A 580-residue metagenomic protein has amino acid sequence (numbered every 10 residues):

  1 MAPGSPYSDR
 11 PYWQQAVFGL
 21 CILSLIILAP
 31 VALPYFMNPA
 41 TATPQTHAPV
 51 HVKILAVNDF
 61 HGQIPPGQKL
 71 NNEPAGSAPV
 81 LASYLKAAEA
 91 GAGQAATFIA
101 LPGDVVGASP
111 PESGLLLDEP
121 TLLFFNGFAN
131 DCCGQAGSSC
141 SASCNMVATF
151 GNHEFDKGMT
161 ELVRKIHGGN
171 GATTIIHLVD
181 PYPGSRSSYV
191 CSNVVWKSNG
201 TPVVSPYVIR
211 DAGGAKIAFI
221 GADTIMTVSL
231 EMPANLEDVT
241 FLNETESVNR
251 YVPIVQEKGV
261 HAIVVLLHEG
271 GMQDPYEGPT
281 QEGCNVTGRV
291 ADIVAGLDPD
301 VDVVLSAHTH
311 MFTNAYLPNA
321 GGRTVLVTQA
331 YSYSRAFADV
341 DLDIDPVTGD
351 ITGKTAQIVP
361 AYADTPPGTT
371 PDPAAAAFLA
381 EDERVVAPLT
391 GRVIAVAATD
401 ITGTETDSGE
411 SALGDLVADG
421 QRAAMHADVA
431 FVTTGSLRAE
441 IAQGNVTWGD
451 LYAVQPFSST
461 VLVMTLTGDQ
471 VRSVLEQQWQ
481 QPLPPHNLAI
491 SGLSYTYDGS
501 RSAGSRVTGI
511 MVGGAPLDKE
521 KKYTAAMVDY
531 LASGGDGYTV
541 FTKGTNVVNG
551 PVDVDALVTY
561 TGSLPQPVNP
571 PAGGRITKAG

Functional and structural regions predicted by a protein language model:
M1-N38: Secretory targeting signatures
Q15-L23, F36-H51, L55-V57, H61 (+6 more regions): Non-catalytic terminal accessory segments
F36, T43-A363, S408-G420, A430 (+3 more regions): Acidic, metal/ion-coordinating pockets
